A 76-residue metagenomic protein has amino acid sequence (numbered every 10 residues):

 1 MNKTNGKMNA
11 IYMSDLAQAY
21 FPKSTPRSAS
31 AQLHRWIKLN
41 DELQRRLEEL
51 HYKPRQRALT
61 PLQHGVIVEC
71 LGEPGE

Functional and structural regions predicted by a protein language model:
M1-K7: Positively charged, polyanion-binding regions of nucleic-acid-associated proteins
K7-S24: Polyanion-binding surface elements
D15, Q32, Q63: Ca2+-coordinating acidic residues in Ca2+-binding motifs
K23-A58: Major-groove DNA-recognition helix of helix-turn-helix-type DNA-binding domains
R57-E76: A short, Lys/Arg-enriched interface patch at domain edges and termini
